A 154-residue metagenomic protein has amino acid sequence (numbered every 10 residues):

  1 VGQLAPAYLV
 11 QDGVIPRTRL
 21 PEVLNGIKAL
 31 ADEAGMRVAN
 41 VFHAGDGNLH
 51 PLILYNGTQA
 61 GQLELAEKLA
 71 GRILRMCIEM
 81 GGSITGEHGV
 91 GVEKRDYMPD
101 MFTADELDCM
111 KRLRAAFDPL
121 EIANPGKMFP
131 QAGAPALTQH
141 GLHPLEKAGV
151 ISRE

Functional and structural regions predicted by a protein language model:
V1-E154: Conserved glycine-rich FAD pyrophosphate-binding loop
